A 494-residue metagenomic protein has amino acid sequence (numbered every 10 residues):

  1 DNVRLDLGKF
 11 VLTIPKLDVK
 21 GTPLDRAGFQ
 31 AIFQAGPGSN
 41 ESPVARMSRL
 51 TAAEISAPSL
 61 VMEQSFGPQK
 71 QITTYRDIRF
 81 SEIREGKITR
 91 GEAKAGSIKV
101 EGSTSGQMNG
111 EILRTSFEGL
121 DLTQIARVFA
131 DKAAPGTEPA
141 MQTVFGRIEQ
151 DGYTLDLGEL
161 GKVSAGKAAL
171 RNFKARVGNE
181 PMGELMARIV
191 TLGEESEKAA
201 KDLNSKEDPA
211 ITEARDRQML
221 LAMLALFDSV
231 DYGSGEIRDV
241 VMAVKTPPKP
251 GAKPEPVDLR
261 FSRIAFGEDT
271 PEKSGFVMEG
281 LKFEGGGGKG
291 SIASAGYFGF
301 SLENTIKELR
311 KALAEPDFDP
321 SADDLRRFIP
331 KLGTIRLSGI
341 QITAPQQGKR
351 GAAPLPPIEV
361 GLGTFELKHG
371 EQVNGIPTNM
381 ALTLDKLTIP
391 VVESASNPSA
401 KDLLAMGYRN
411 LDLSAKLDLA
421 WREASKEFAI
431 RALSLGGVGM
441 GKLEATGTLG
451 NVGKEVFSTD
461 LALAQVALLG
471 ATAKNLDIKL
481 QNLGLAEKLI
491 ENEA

Functional and structural regions predicted by a protein language model:
D1-A494: Glycine-rich, small/hydroxylated-residue low-complexity segments
